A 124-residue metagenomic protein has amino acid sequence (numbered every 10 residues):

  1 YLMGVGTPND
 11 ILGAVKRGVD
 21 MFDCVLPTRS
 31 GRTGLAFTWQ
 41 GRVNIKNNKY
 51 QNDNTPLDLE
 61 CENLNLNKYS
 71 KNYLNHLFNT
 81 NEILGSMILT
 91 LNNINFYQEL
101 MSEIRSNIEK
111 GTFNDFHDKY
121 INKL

Functional and structural regions predicted by a protein language model:
Y1-L57: Glycine-rich phosphate/ribose-binding loops and adjacent secondary-structure elements that form binding surfaces
D58-L124: C-terminal extensions of enzymes
